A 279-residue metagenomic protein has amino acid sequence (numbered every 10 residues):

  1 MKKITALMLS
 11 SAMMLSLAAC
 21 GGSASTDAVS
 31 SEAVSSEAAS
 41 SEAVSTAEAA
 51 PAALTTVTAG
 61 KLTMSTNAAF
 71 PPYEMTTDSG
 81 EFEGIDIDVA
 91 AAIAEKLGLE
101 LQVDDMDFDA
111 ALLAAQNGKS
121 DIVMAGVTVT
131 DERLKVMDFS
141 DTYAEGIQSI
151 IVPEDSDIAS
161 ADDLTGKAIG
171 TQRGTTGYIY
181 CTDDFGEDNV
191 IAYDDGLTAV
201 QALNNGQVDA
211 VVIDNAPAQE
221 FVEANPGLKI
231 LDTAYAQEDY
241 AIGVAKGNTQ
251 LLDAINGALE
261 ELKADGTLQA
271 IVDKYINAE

Functional and structural regions predicted by a protein language model:
L17-V34: Bacterial lipoprotein signal-peptidase II cleavage site
A49-G126: Extracytoplasmic small-molecule ligand-binding "clamshell" domains of the periplasmic binding protein/Venus flytrap
A49-L54, T176-Y193, P226-A234, L259-E279: Ligand-binding clefts/hinges and TM-proximal coupling segments of bilobed small-molecule sensing domains
A68, A144-V152, N215, Q219-E260 (+1 more regions): Periplasmic-binding protein-like
I87-D88, Q102-A114, S156, R173-T176 (+2 more regions): Short helix-initiation/N-cap motifs at beta->coil->alpha
I87-K96, D155, A168, R173-T175 (+1 more regions): Extended ligand-binding regions for polar small-molecule ligands
A91, E95, E100-D163, K229 (+1 more regions): Acidic, polar ligand-binding/catalytic clefts
V127-K135, Y180-T182, N204, D209-Q237: A ligand-binding cleft/hinge motif common to bilobed small-molecule-binding domains
